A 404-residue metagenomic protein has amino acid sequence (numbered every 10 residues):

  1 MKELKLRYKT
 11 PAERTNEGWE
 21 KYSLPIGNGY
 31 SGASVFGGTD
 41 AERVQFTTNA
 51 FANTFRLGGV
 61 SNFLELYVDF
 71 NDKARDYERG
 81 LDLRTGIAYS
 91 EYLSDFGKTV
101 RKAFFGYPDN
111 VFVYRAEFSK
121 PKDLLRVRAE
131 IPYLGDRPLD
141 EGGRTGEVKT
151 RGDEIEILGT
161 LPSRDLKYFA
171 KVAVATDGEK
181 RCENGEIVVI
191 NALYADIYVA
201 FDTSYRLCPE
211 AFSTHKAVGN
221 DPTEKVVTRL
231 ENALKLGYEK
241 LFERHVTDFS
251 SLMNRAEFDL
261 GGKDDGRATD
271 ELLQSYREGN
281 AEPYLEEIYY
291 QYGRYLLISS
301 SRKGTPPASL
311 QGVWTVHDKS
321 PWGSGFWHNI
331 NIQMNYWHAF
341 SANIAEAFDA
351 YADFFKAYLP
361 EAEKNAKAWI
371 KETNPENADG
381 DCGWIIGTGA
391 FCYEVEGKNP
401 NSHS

Functional and structural regions predicted by a protein language model:
M1-H403: Aromatic-residue-lined binding/catalytic grooves and analogous aromatic/hydrophobic interfacial grooves in multimeric
